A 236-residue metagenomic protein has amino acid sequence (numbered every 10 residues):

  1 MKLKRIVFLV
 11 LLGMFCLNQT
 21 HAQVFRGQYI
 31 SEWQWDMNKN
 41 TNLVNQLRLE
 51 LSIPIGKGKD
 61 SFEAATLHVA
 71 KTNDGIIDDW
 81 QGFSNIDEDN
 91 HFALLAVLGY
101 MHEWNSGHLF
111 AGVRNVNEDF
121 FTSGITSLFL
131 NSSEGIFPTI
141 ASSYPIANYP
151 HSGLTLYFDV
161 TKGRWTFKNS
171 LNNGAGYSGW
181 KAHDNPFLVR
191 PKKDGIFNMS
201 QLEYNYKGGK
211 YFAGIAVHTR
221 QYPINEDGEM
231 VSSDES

Functional and structural regions predicted by a protein language model:
H21-D36, D60-A64, S132, P138: Transmembrane beta-strand segments of Gram-negative outer membrane beta-barrel proteins
A22-G27, G58-E63, N105-L109, L154 (+2 more regions): Outer-envelope beta-barrel architecture signal
G27-W33, A64-H68, L109-N115, N169-N173 (+1 more regions): Transmembrane beta-barrel strands of outer-membrane/channel proteins
W35-K39, K57, A70-D74, N117-F121 (+2 more regions): Gram-negative outer-membrane beta-barrel proteins
D36-N45, G58-V97: Surface-exposed loop and membrane-interface regions of Gram-negative outer-membrane beta-barrel proteins
L47-I53, V97-H102, L156-V160, S200-Y204: Residues on the lipid-exposed face of transmembrane beta-strands in outer-membrane beta-barrel proteins
G75-V97, G107-F197: Surface-exposed coil loops of outer-membrane beta-barrel proteins
E203-S236: Long, well-ordered mid-to-C-terminal structural blocks that present hydrophobic/aromatic surfaces
